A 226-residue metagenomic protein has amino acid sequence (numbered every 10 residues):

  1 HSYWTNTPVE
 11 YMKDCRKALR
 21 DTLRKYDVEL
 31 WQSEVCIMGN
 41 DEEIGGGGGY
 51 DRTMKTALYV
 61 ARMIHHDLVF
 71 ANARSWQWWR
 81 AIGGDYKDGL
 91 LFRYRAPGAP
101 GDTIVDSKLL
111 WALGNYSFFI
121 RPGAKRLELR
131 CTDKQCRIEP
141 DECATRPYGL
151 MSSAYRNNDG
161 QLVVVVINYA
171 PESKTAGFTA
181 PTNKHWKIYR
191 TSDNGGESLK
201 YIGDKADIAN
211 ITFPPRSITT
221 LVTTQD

Functional and structural regions predicted by a protein language model:
H1-E43: Glycoside hydrolase catalytic-domain groove-lining segments
H1-T5, S33-I37, W78-I82, I167-A170 (+1 more regions): Active-site-proximal beta-strand/loop segments in catalytic clefts of secreted hydrolases
N6-E10, I37-E42, G83-D88, P171-K174 (+1 more regions): Flexible loop/turn segments at secondary-structure boundaries
K13-D21, L58-H66, T145-L150: Alpha-helical scaffolding within the catalytic cores of extracellular/periplasmic polymer-degrading hydrolases
E29-E142: Aromatic/acidic polysaccharide-binding cleft in carbohydrate-active enzymes
R137-K184, R216: Carbohydrate-binding surface patches
A180-E197: Solvent-exposed beta-hairpin/edge-strand motifs
I202-D226: C-terminal beta-strand-rich structural cap/linker in extracellular carbohydrate-active enzymes
